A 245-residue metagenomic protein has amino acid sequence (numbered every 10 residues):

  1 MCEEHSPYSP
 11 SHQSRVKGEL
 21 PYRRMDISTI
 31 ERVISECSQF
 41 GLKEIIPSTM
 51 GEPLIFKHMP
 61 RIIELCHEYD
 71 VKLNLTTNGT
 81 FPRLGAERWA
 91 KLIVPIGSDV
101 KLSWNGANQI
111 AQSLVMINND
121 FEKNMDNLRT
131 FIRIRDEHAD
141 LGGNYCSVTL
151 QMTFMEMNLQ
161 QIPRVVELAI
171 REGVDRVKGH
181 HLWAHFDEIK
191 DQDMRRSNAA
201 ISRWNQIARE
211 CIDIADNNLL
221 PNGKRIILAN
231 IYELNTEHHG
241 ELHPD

Functional and structural regions predicted by a protein language model:
M1-E3: Conserved redox-active cysteine motifs that mediate thiol-disulfide chemistry, especially di-cysteine Cys-X(1-2)-Cys
H5-S6, P10-S28, S35, Q39 (+4 more regions): Radical SAM enzyme [4Fe-4S]-AdoMet core and its adjacent flexible, acidic and glycine-rich loops/tails across
S38-I45, R88: Active-site gating/metal-coordination segments in enzymes
E44, L54, L75: Catalytic phosphate/metal-binding cores of nucleic-acid and nucleotide-processing enzymes, i.e., regions that mediate
I46-M50, N78: Glycine-rich beta-strand-to-loop/alpha-helix junction loops that act as flexible
F56-K57, P82-R83: Acidic donor-binding/catalytic loop of UDP-sugar-dependent glycosyltransferases, especially processive GT2
Y69: Conserved dinucleotide-binding and phosphotransfer motif residues
L84-A90: Alpha-helical scaffolding within the catalytic cores of extracellular/periplasmic polymer-degrading hydrolases
